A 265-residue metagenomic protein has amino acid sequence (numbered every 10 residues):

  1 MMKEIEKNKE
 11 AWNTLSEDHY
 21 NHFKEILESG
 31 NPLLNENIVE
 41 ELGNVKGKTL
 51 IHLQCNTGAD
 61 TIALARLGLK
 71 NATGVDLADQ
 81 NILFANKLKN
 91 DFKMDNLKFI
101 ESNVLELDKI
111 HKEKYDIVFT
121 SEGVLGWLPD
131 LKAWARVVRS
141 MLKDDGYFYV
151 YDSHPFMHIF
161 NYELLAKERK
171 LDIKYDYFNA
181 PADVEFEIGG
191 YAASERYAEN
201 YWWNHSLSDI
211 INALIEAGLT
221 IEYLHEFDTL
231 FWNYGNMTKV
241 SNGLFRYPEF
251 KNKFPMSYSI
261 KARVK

Functional and structural regions predicted by a protein language model:
K24-K48: Conserved alpha-helix/loop element of class I SAM-dependent methyltransferases that forms part of the SAM/SAH-binding
T49-L107: Class I SAM-dependent methyltransferase SAM/SAH-binding core
L105, K109-I117: A short acidic, Gly/Pro-enriched loop at the edge of an enzyme's catalytic core that lines a small-molecule cofactor
D116-K132: A short SAM/SAH-binding and catalytic strip from SAM-dependent methyltransferases
K132-Y147: A short glycine-rich, Lys/Arg-flanked "PGG" loop and its adjoining helix->strand segment in the class I
Y147-I188: Conserved class I S-adenosyl-L-methionine
D152-A166, A193-D209: Acceptor-substrate binding/catalytic loop of class I
Y201-L224: Short alpha-helix
